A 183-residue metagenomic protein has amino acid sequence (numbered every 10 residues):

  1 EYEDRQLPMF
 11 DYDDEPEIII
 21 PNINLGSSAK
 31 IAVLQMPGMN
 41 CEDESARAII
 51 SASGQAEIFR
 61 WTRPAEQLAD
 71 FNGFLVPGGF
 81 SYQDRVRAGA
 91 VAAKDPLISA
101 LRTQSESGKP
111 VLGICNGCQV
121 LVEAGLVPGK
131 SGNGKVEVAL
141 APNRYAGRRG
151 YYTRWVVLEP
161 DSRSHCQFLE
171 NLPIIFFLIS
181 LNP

Functional and structural regions predicted by a protein language model:
E1-S131, P142-T153, E159, N182-P183: N-terminal beta1-alpha1 cap of cysteine-dependent amidohydrolase-like domains
M39, W155, R163-P183: C-terminal and late-domain segments of enzyme folds
E137-L140: Glycine-rich, flexible loop segments associated with nucleotide phosphate handling
